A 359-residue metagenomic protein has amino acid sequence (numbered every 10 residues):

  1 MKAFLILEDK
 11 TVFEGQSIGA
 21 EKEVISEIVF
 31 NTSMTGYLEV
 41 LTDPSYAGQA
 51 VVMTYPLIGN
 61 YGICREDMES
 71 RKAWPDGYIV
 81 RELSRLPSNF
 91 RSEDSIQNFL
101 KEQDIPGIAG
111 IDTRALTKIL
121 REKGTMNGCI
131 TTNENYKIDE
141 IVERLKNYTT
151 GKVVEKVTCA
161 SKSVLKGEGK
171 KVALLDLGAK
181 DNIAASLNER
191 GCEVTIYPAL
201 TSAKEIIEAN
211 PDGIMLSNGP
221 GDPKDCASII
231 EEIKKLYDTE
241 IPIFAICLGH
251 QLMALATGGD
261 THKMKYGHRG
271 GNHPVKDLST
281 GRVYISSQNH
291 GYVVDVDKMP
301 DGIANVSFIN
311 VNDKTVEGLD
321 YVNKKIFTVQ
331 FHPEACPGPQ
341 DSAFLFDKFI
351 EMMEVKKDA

Functional and structural regions predicted by a protein language model:
M1-K204, E208-A209, P223, C336 (+1 more regions): RNA-binding accessory domains that recognize and position tRNA/RNA substrates
P106, K171, P242-F244, D260 (+1 more regions): Proline-centered loop/turn at the N-terminus of a beta-strand
G167-V172, T280-V283, Y321-I326: Beta-strand-turn-beta hairpins that frame and shape the catalytic cleft of phosphate-ester-processing enzymes
G169-A173, E193, P242, I285 (+1 more regions): Residues that mark the start of a beta-strand
D176, L187, I214, M253 (+1 more regions): Conserved hydrophobic/aromatic pocket- or pore-lining residues that grip, position, or stack substrates in active sites
E208-L216: Short acidic/histidine-rich motifs immediately flanking catalytic phosphotransfer sites in two-component signaling
N218-I285, V293, G338-K356: Cysteine-nucleophile active-site neighborhood
R282-N323, A359: Catalytic beta-strand/loop cores that center a nucleophilic Ser/Cys/Thr and support acyl-enzyme chemistry
